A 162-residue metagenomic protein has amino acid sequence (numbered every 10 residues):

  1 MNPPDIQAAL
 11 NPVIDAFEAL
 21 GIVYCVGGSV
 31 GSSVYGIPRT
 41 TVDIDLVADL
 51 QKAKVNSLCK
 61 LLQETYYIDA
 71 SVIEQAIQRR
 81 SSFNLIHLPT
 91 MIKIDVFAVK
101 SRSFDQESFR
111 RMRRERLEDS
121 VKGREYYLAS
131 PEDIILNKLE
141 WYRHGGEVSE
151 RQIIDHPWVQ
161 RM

Functional and structural regions predicted by a protein language model:
M1-M162: Compositionally biased terminal segments of proteins
